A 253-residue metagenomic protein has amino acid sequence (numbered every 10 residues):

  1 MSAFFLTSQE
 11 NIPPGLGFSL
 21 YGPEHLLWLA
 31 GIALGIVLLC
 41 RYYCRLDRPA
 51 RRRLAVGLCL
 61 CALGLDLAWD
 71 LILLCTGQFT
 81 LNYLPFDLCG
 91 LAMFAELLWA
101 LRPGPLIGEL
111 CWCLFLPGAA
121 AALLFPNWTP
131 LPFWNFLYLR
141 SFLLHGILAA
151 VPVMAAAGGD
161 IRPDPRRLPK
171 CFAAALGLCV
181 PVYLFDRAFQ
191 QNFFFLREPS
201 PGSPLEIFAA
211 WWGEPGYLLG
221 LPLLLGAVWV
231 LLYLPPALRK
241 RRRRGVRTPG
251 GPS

Functional and structural regions predicted by a protein language model:
M1-R52: N-terminal topogenic module of multi-pass integral membrane proteins
P13-G31, K170-L176, F189-W229: Membrane-interface transmembrane-helix boundary segments in multi-pass integral membrane proteins
H25-L29, G77-C89, C111-W112: Structural signature of hydrophobic alpha-helical transmembrane segments
W28-L38, G90-L101, L144-G158, G220-L234: Hydrophobic cores of alpha-helical transmembrane segments in multi-pass inner/ER membrane proteins, independent
Y42-A55, L101-G108, G158-L168: Membrane-interface helix-boundary motifs at transmembrane edges
W69-T76, L124-P132: Juxtamembrane "helix-exit" motif on the non-cytosolic side of transmembrane helices
L110-A119, P169-L178: Central hydrophobic cores of alpha-helical transmembrane segments in multi-pass integral membrane proteins
P126-G177: A contiguous pocket-lining binding segment that forms or flanks enzyme active sites
